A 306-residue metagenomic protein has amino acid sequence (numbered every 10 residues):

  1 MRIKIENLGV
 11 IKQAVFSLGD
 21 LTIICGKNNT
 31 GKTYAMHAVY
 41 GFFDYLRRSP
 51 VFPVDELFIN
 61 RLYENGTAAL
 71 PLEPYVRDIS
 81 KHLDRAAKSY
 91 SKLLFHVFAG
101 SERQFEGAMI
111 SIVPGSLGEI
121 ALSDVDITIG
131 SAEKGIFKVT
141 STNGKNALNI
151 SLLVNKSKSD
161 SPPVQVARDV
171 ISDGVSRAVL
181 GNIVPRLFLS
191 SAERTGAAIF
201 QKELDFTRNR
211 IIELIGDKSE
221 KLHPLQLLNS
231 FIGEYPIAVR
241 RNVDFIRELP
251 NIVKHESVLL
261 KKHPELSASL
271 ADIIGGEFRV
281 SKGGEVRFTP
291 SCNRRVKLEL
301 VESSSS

Functional and structural regions predicted by a protein language model:
M1, A14, G276-E277, V286: Residue-level detector of beta-strand structural context in well-folded domains
M1-L227: P-loop NTPase switch/coupling surface
K27-N28, Y34, R279-S306: Conserved ABC ATPase signature
V184, K254-E277: Amphipathic alpha-helical domain-onset/packing element
V184-L187, I273-G275, G283, N293: Sequence-level motif detector for i,i+2 pairs with an aromatic at +2
L225-L228, G233-P236: Non-catalytic C-terminal accessory domains or segments of carbohydrate-active enzymes
Y235-P264: Acidic, metal/cofactor-coordinating or nucleic-acid-engaging core segments within structured domains
